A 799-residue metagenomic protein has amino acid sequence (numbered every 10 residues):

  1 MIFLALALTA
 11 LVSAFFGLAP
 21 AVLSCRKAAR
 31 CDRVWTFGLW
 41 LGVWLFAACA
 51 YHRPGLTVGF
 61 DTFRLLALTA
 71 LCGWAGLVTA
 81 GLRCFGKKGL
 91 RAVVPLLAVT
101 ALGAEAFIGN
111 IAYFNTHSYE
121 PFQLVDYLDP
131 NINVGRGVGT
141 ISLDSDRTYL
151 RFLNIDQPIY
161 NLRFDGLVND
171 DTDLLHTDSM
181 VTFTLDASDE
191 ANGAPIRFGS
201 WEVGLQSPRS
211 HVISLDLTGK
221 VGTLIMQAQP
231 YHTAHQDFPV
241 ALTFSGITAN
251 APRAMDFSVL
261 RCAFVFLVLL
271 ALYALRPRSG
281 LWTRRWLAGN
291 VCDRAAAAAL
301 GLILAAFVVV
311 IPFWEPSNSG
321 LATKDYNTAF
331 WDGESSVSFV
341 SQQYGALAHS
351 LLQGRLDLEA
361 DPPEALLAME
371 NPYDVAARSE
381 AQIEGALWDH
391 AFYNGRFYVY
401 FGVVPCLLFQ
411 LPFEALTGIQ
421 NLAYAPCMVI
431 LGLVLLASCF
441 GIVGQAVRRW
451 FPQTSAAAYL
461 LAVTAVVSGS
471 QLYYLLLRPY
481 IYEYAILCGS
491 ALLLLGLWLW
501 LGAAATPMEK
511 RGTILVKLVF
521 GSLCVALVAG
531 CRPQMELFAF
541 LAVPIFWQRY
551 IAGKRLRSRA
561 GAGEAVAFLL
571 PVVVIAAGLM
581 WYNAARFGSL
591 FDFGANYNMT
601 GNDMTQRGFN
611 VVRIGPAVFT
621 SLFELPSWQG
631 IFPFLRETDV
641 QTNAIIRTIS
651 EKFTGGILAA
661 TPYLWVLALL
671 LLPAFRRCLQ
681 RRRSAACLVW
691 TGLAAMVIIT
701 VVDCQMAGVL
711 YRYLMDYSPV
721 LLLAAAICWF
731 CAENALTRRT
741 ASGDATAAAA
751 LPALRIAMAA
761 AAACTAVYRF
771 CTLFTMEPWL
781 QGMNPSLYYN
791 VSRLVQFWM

Functional and structural regions predicted by a protein language model:
F3-L39, R64-I111, V259-Q342, Y459 (+2 more regions): Start-transfer (signal-anchor) and selected internal transmembrane alpha helices of multi-pass inner/ER membrane
S13-C25, N643-A644, T648-A685: Hydrophobic, aromatic-rich transmembrane alpha-helices and their immediate juxtamembrane boundary segments
K27-W44, F440-Q471, A491, P507-V516 (+2 more regions): Transmembrane-helix signature of polytopic, membrane-embedded enzymes that assemble or transfer cell-envelope glycans
V337, S341, Q353-F401, V443 (+5 more regions): Interfacial juxtamembrane loops and adjacent helix segments that form the catalytic/substrate-binding surfaces
L422-P452, L495-L499: Transmembrane-helix motifs of polytopic, lipid-linked glycan transferases
V463, L494, V516-R532, A539-F540 (+1 more regions): Membrane-interface alpha helices of multi-pass inner-membrane proteins
L487-M508, L523-V525, A539-L541, V720-A724: Specific aromatic-rich, kink-prone transmembrane helix
F538-V573: Perimembrane helix-loop-helix junctions
